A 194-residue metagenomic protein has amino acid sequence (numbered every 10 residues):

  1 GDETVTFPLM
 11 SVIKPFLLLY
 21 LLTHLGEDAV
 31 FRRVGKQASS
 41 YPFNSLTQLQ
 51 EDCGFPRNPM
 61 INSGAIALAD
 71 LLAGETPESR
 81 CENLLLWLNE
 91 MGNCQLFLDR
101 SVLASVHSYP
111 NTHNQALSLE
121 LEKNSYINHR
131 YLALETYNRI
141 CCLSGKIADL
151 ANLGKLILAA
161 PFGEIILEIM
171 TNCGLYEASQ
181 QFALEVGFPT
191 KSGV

Functional and structural regions predicted by a protein language model:
V5-L9, P56-M60, H113, C142-K146: Secondary-structure capping and boundary motifs in well-ordered enzyme cores
P8-D28, L153: Active-site SXXK
L9, I13, G64, R80 (+1 more regions): Hydrophobic (often cysteine-bearing) scaffold residues that line and stabilize catalytic clefts of nucleotide/cofactor
L21-N138, L156: Active-site-adjacent helix/loop patches that line small-molecule binding or acyl-intermediate pockets
N114, S118, L150-G154, G163 (+1 more regions): A general structural signal for well-ordered alpha-helical packing
S144-F162, V194: Active-site-proximal alpha-helical segments within enzyme catalytic domains
A160-V194: Conserved SxxK-family serine transpeptidase/carboxypeptidase catalytic domain of penicillin-binding proteins
